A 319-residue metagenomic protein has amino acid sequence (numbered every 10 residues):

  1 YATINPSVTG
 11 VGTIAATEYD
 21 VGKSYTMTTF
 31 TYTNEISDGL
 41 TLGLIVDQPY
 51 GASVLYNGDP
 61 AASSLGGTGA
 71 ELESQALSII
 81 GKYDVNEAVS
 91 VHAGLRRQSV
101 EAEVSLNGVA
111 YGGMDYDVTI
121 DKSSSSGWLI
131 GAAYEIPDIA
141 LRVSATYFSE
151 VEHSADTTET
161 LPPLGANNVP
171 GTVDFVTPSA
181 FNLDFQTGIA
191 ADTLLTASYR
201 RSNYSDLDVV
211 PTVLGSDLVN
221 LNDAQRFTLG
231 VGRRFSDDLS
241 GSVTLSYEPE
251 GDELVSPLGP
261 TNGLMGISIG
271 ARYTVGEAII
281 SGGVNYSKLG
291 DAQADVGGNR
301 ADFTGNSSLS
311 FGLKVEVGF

Functional and structural regions predicted by a protein language model:
Y1-N5: Transmembrane beta-strand segments of Gram-negative outer membrane beta-barrel proteins
V8-A15, S24-T29, E35-F319: Outer-membrane beta-barrel porins/channels
